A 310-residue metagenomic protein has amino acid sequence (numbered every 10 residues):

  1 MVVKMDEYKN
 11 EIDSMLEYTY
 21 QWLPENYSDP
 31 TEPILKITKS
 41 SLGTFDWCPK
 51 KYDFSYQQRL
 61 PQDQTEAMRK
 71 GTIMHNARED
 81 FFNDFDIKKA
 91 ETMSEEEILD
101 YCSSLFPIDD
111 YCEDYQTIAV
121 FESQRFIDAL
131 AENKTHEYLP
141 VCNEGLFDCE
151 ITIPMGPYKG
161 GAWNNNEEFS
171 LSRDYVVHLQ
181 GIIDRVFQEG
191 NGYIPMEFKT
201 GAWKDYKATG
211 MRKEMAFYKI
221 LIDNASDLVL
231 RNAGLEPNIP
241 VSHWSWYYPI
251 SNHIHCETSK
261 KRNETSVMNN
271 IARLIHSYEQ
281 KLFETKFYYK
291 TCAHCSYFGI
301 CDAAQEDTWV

Functional and structural regions predicted by a protein language model:
M1-L23, C292-A293, Y297-I300, E306-T308: Accessory/regulatory regions of helicases
D6-L35, F45, P49-L60: N-terminal structured helix/loop subdomain that forms the ligand-binding/catalytic interface in diverse enzymes
T31-P33, P49-Q62, D100-L105, G192-G201 (+1 more regions): Short amphipathic alpha-helical segments and their helix-coil junctions
L35, K39-I87, Y115-Q124, E144-G145 (+1 more regions): Nuclease catalytic cores
G43-D53, H75, F85-L105, E236-I250: Short, compositionally biased low-complexity segments
I73-E167: A non-catalytic, helix-rich entry segment at domain boundaries
D148-R273: Mg2+/Mn2+-dependent nuclease catalytic core
R262-G299, A303, W309: Polybasic (Lys/Arg-rich)
